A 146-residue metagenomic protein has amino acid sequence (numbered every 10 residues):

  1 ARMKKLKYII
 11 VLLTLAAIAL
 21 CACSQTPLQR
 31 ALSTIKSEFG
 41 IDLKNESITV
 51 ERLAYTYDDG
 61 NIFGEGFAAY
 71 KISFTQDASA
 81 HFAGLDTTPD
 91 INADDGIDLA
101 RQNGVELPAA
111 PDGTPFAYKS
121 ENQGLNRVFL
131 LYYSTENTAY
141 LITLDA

Functional and structural regions predicted by a protein language model:
A1-C21: Sec-dependent bacterial lipoprotein signal peptides
A1-R2, A31, P89-N92: N-terminal leader/targeting segments
K4, N61-I62, L131-Y133: A general structural signal for short secondary-structure junctions and capping/turn motifs
L12, E51, N126-F129: N-terminal non-cleavable signal-anchor helices
L13-L15, F82-L85, A100, F116: Extended hydrophobic/Leu-rich segments
C23-G84: N-terminal export/targeting and maturation segments
P89-A146: Extracytoplasmic electrostatic interaction patches
